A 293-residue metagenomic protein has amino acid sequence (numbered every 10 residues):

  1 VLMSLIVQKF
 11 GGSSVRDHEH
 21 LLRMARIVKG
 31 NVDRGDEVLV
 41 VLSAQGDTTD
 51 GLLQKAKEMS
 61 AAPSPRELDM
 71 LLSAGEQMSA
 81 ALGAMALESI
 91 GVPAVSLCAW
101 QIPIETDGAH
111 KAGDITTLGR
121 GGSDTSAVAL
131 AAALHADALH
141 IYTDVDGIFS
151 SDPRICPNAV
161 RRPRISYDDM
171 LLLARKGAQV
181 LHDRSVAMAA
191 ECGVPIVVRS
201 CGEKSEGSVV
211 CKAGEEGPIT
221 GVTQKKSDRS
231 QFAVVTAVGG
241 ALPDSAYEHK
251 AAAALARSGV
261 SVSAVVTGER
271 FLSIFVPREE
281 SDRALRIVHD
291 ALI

Functional and structural regions predicted by a protein language model:
V1-L181, S185-V186, S273-E280: Nucleotide/pyrophosphate-binding catalytic subdomain
D36-L39, L181-R184, P195-S205, S261-G268 (+1 more regions): Flexible, glycine/charged-enriched surface loops at secondary-structure junctions
L134, E191-V194, D228-F232: Short gly/pro-enriched beta-turn/loop segments at secondary-structure junctions
Y167-C211, G217-P218: A conserved active-site cap/scaffold subdomain adjacent to cofactor or substrate pockets
G207-I293: A conserved regulatory-domain signal marking ACT and ACT-like small-molecule sensing domains and adjacent regulatory
